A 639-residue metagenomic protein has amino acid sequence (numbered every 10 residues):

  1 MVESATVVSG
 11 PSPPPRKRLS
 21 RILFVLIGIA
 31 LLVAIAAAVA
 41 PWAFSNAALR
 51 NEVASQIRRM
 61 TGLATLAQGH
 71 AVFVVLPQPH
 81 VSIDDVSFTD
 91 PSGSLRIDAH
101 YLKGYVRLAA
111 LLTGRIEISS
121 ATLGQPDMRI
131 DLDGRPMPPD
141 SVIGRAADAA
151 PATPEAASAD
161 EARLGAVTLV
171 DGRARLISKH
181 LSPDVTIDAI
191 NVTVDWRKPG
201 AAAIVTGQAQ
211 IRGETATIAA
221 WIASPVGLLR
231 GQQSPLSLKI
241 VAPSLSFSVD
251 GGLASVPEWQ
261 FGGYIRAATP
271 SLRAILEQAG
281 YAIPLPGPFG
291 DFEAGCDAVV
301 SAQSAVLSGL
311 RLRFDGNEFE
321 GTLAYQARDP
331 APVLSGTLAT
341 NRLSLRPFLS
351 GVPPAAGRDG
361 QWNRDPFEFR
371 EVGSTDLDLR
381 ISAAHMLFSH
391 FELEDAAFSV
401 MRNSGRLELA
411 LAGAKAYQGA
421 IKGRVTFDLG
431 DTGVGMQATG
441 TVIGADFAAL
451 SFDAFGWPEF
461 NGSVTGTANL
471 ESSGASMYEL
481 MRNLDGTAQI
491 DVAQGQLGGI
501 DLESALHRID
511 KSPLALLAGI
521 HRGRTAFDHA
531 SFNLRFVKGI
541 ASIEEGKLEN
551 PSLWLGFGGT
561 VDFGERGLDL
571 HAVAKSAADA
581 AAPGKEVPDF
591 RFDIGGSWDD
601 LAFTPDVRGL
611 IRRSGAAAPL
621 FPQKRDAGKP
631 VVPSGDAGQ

Functional and structural regions predicted by a protein language model:
M1-L19: N-terminal Lys/Arg-rich, disordered targeting/topogenic segments
P14-L31: N-terminal Sec-pathway targeting helices
P15, A34-R135, A294-A298: Terminal hydrophobic membrane-targeting helix
M60, D359-D376: N-terminal leader/targeting segments and the immediate start of mature chains
Q78-D98, E117-S141, G165-T168, R173 (+9 more regions): Small-residue helix/turn framework positions
R145-D160, P353-D365: Intrinsic-disorder/low-complexity linker and hinge segments
L310, T322-L323: A structural feature that tracks compact, well-ordered secondary-structure segments with a strong bias toward
E318-E320: Long, internal scaffold/assembly segments composed of regular secondary structure
